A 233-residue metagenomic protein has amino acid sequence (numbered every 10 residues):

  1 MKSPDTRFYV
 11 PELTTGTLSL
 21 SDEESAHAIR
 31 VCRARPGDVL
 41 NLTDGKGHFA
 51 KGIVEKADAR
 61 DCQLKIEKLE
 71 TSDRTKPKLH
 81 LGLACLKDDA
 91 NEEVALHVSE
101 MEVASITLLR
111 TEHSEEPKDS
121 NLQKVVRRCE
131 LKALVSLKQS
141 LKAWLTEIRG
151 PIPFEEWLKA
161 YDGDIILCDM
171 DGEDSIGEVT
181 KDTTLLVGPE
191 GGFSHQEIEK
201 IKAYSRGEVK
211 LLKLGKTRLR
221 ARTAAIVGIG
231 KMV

Functional and structural regions predicted by a protein language model:
M1-E70: N-terminal positively charged helical leader segments and presequences
L18-L20, K76-H80, T183-T184, I201 (+1 more regions): Glycine/charged-rich beta-loop-alpha catalytic/anionic-binding loops adjacent to active sites
D73-D164: RNA substrate-binding interface of SAM-dependent RNA methyltransferases
D169-T180, T184: Strongly charged, low-complexity linkers/loops
D171-S175, E190-S194, R218-L219: Short Gly/Pro-enriched loop/turn and capping motifs at secondary-structure junctions
T180-K200: A C-terminal functional module that forms or caps the active site or interfaces directly with catalytic machinery
H195-V233: Structured adenosyl-cofactor binding patch, chiefly the S-adenosyl-L-methionine
